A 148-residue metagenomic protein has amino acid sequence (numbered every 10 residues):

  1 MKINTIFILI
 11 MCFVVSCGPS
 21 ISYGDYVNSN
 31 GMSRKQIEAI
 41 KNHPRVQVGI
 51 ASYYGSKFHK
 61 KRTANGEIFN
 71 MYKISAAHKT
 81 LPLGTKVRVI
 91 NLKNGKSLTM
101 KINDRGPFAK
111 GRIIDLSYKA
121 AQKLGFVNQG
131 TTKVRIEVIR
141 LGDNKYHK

Functional and structural regions predicted by a protein language model:
M1-V15: Sec-dependent bacterial lipoprotein signal peptides
C17-K148: Secreted/periplasmic proteins
